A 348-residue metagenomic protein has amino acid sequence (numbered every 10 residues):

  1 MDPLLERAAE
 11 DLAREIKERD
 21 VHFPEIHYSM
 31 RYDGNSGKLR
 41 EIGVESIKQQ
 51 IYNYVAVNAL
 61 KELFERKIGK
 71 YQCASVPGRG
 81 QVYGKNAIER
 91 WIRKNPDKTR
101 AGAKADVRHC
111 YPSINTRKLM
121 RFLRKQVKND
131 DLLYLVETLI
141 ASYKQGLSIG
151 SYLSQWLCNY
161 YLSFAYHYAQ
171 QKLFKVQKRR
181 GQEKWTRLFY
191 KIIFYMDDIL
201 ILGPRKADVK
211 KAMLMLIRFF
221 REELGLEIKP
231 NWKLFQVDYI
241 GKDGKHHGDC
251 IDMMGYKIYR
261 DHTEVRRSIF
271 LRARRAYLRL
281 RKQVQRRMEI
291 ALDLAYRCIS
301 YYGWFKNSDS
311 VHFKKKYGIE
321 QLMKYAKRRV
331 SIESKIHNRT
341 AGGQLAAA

Functional and structural regions predicted by a protein language model:
M1-E6: Hydrophobic alpha-helical membrane-insertion signals
A9-D20, V209-L224, A273: Inter-domain linker/hinge segments that demarcate the starts of reverse transcriptase and RNase H-type modules
L12-G37, I51, V127-S142: Reverse-transcriptase-like RNA-dependent polymerase core
E15, E89-M196, L200-R218, Q236 (+3 more regions): Conserved polymerase palm-domain catalytic core
G37-G69, K144-K175: Conserved pre-motif C helix in the palm subdomain of viral-like polymerases
Q50, Y54, S142, H167 (+5 more regions): Right-hand nucleic-acid polymerase module
N53, V57-N115: Active-site-proximal segment of RNA-dependent polymerases
A74-G84, I192, L200, K233-D243: Beta-rich nucleic-acid/ligand-interaction surfaces
